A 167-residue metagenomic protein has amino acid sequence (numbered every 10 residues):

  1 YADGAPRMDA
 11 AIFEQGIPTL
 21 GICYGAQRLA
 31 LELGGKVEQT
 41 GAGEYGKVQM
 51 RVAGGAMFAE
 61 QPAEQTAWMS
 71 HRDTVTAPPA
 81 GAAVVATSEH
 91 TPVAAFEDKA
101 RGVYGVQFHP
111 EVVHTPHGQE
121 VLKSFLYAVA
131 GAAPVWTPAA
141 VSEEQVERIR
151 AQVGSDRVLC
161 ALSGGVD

Functional and structural regions predicted by a protein language model:
Y1-A2, P6-L20, Q27, L31-D167: RNA-binding accessory domains that recognize and position tRNA/RNA substrates
